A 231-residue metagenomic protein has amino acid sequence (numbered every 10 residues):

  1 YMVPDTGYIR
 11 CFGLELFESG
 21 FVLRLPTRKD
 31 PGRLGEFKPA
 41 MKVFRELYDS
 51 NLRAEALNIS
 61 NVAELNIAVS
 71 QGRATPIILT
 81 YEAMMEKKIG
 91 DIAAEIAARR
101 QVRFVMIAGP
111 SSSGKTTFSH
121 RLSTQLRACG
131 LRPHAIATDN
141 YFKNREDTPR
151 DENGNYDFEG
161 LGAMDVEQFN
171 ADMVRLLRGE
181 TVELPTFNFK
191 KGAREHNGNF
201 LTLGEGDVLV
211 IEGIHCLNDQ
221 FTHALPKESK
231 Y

Functional and structural regions predicted by a protein language model:
Y1-K87, I92, A97-R99: Auxiliary tRNA-acceptor-end handling modules of aminoacyl-tRNA synthetases
V105-I107: Hydrophobic anchor at the beta1->P-loop junction of P-loop NTPases
P110: P-loop (Walker A) phosphate-binding loop of NTP-binding proteins
G114: Conserved glycine(s) of the Walker
T117-L122, A137: Hydrophobic positions on the alpha1 helix immediately C-terminal to the Walker A/P-loop
T124-H134: Post-Walker A helix-loop "phosphate-sensing" segment adjacent to the P-loop in P-loop NTPases
H134-I136, K143-K191, V208: Conserved nucleotide-sensing/catalytic segment adjacent to the nucleotide-binding pocket in NTP-handling enzymes
G213-Y231: ATP-dependent NMP and nucleoside kinases share a basic, alpha-helical "lid"
